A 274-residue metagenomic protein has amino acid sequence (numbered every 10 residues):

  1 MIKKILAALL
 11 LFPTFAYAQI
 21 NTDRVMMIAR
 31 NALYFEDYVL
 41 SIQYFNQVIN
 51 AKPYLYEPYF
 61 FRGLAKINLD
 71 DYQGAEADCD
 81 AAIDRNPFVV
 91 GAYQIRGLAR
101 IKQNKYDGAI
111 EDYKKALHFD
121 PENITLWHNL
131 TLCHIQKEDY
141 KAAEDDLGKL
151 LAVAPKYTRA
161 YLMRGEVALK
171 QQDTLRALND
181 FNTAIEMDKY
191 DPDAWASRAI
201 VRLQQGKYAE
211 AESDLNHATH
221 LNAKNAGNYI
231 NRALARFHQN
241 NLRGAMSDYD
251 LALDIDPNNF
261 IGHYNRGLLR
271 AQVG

Functional and structural regions predicted by a protein language model:
I2-A8: Sec-dependent signal peptide recognition, specifically the positively charged N-region followed immediately by
A8, F15-G274: Alpha-helical tetratricopeptide repeat
